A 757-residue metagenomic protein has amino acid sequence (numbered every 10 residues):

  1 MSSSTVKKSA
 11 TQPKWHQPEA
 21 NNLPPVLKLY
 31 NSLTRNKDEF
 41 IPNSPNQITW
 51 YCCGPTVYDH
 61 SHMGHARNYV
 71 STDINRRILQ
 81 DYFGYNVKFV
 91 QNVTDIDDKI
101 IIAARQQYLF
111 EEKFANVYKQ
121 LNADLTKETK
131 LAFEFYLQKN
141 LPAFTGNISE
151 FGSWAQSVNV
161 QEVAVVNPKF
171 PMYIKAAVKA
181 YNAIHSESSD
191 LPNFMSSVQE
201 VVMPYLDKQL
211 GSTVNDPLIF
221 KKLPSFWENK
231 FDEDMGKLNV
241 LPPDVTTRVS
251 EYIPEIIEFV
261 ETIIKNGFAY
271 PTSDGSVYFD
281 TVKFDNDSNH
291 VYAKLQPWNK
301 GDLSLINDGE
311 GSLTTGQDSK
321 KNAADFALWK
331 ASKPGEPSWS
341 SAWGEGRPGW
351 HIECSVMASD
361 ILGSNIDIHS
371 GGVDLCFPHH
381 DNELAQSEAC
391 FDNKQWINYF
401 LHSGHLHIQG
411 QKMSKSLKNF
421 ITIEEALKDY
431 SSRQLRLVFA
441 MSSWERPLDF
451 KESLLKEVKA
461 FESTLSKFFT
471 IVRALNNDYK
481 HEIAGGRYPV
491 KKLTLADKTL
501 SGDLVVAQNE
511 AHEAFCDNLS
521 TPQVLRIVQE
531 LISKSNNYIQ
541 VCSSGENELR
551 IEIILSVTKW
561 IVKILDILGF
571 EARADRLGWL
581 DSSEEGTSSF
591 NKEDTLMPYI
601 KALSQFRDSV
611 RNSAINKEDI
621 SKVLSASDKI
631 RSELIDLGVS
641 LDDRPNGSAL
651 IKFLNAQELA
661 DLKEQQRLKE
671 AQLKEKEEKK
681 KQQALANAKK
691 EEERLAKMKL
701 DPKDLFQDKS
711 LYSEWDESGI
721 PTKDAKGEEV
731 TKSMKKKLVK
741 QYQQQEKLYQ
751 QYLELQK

Functional and structural regions predicted by a protein language model:
S2-K14, S61, F420-K757: Structural preference for alpha-helix termini/caps and helix-kink/transition segments
S2-Y270, S276, E383-Q386, F391-K394 (+4 more regions): N-terminal Rossmann-like or analogous alpha/beta NTP/dinucleotide-binding catalytic cores that position adenine
T5-Y58, T72-D73, F226, D232-L238 (+1 more regions): Alpha-helical recognition segments enriched in aromatics with Gly/Pro capping that present substrate-recognition
C53-G54, L206-N215, S332-S340, Q508-A511 (+2 more regions): Short glycine/proline-rich turn/loop motifs
R77, S359-D360, S533: Short glycine/serine- and small hydrophobic-enriched flexible loop segments
G84-K99, S359-L375, L641-R644: Glycine-rich phosphate/pyrophosphate-binding loops and their adjacent beta-strand/loop elements at enzyme active sites
G84-Y85, V240, F268, H405 (+3 more regions): Short aromatic/hydrophobic-glycine micro-motifs
T94-I96, S250-I253, K283-N286, G647 (+1 more regions): Short, internal active-site loops enriched in acidic
